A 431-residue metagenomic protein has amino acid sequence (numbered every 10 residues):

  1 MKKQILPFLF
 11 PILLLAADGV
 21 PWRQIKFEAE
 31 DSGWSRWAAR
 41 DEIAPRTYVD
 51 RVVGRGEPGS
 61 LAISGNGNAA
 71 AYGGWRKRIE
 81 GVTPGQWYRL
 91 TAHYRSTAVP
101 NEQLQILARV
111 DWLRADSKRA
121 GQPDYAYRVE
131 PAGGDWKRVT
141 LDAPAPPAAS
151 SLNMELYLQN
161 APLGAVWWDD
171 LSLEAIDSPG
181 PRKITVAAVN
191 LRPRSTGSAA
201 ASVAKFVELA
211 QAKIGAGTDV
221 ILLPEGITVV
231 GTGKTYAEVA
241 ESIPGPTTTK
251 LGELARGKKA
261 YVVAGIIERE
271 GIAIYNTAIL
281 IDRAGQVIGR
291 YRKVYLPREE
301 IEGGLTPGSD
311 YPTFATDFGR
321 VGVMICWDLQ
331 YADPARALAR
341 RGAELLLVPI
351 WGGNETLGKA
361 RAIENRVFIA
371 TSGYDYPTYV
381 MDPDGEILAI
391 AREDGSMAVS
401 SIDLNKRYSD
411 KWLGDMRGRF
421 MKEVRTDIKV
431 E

Functional and structural regions predicted by a protein language model:
P7-L14: Bacterial N-terminal signal peptides
L15-T185: Extracellular and organelle-lumenal recognition/adhesion modules and their flexible linkers in secreted
Q122, T277, G289-Y291, I390-R392 (+1 more regions): Residue-level detector of high-confidence beta-strand sites
G134-T140, T313, R361, S372-E431: C-terminal beta-strand edge segments of enzyme domains
E174-V220, L347: N-terminal active-site segment of His-dependent metallophosphoesterases
V203-A204, L209-R283, R336, G352-A360 (+1 more regions): Cys-nucleophile CN-hydrolase/nitrilase-fold catalytic domain and related Cys-dependent amidase chemistry that acts on
I243-V263, R320, W327-I402: CN hydrolase (nitrilase-like) catalytic-core segments centered on the catalytic cysteine and neighboring Lys/Glu
R269-R341, T356, A360, E364 (+4 more regions): Active-site catalytic loop in hydrolytic enzyme cores
